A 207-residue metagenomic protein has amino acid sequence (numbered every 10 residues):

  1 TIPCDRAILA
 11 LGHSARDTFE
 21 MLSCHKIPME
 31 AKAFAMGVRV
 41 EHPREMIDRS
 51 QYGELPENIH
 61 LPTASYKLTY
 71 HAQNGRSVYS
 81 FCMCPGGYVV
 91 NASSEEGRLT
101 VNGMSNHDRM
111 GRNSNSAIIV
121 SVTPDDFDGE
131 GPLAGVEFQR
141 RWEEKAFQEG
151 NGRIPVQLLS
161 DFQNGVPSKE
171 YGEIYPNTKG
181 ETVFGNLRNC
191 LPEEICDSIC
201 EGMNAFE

Functional and structural regions predicted by a protein language model:
T1-E207: Residues forming the flavin
